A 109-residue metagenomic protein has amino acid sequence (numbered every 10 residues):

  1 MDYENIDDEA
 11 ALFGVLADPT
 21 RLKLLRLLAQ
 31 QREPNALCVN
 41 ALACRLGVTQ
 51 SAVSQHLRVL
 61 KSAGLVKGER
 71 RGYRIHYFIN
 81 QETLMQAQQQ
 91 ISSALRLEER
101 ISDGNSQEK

Functional and structural regions predicted by a protein language model:
M1-E9, R26-E33, Q81-K109: Amphipathic alpha-helical dimerization/coiled-coil segments that flank or bridge DNA-binding/regulatory modules
D7-T49, R71-T83: N-terminal helix-turn-helix DNA-binding core of bacterial DNA-binding proteins
R21, Q55-H56: Histidine-centered divalent metal-coordination motifs
C44, Q55, K61-S62: Alpha-helical residues within the helix-turn-helix
G47, A52-V53, M85, G104: Intrinsic low-complexity/disordered segments
V53, L60, Y77: Divalent metal-coordination and catalytic microenvironments
G64-V66, G72-Y73, Q88-Q89: Short, Lys/Arg-enriched C-terminal cap helix and immediately downstream tail that follows
